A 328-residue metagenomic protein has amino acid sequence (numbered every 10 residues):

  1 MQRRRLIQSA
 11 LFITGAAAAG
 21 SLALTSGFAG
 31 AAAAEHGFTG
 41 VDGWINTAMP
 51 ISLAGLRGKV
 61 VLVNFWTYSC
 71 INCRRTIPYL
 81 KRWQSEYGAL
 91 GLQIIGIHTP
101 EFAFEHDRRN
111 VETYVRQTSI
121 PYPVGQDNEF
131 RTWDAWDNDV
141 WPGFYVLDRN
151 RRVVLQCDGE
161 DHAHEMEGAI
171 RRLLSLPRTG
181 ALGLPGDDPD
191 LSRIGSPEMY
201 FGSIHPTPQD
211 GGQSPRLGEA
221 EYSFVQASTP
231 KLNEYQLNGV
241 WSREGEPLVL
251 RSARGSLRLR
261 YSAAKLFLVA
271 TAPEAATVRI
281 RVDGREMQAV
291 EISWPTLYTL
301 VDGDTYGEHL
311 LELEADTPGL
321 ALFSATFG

Functional and structural regions predicted by a protein language model:
M1-T14: N-terminal secretory signal peptides and thylakoid transit peptides that target proteins across membranes
G27-L53: N-terminal "domain-start" segment that seeds a small globular fold
A33-T39, E167-G328: Non-globular targeting/processing and membrane-anchoring segments
S52-I71, I94: Short active-site neighborhood of thiol/selenol oxidoreductases, capturing the structured segment around
R74-Q117, N128-T132: Structural microenvironment flanking redox-active thiols in thiol-disulfide oxidoreductases
E112-L147, L268: Short, internal strand/loop/helix patches that form the active-site neighborhood or redox-interaction surface
Y145-L155: Short, glycine-anchored, charge-dense loop/turn motifs used at functional sites
V153-L174: Non-catalytic, surface beta->alpha helical segment in thiol-disulfide oxidoreductase systems
